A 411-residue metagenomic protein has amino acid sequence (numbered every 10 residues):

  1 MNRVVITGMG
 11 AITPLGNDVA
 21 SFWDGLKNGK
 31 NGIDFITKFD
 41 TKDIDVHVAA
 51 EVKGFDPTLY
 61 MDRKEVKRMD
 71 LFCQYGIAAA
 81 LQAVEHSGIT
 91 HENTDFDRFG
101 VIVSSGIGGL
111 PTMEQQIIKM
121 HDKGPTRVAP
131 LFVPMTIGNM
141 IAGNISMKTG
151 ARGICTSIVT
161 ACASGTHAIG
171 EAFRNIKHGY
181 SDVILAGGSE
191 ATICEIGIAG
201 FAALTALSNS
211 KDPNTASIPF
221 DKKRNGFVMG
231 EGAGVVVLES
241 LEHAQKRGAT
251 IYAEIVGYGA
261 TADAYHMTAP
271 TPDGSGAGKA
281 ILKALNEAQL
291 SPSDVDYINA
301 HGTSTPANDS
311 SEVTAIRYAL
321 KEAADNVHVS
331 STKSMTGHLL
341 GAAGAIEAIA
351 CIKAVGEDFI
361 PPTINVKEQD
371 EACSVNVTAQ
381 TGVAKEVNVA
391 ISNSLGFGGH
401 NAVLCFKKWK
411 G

Functional and structural regions predicted by a protein language model:
M1-E65, S87, E242-Y252, I349-T363 (+1 more regions): ACP-dependent fatty acid/polyketide chain-elongation machinery
M1-I6, N93-D95, A288-D294, D325 (+1 more regions): Flexible, low-complexity linker/loop segments at domain and module junctions
R3-T7, D34, D212-A288, Y297 (+1 more regions): Condensing-enzyme catalytic core mediating Claisen C-C bond formation in acyl metabolism
I6, F22, K27-T160, S189-I198 (+1 more regions): Conserved beta-ketoacyl condensing-enzyme motif
T41-E51, G108-T112, A191-S217, G259-K279 (+3 more regions): Active-site-adjacent elements of ketosynthase-type condensing enzymes
G76-I89, G138-A142, S146-A151, C155-E190 (+3 more regions): Active-site-proximal alpha-helical scaffold in enzymes
D122-A129, H167-G170, R174, E190-K246 (+2 more regions): Glycine-/small-residue-rich "gating" segment that lines the acyl/pantetheine channel and substrate pocket
V128-V133, G153-T160, D221-N225, V327-H338 (+1 more regions): Short pre-catalytic strand/loop immediately N-terminal to key active-site residues, enriched for Gly-Thr
